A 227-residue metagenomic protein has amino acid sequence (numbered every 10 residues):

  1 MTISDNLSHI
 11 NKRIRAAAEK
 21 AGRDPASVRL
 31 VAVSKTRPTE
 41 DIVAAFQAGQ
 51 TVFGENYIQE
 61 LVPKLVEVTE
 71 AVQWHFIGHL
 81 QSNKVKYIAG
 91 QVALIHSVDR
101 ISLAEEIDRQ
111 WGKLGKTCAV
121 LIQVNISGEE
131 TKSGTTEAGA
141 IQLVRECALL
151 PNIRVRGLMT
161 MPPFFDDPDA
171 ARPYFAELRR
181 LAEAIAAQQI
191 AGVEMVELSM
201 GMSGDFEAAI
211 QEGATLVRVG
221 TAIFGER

Functional and structural regions predicted by a protein language model:
M1-R180, I185-G204, I210-E212, E226: Conserved alpha/beta-domain cores
A214-R227: Gly/Pro- and small hydrophobic-enriched strand-loop and loop-to-helix capping segments that sit at the rims
